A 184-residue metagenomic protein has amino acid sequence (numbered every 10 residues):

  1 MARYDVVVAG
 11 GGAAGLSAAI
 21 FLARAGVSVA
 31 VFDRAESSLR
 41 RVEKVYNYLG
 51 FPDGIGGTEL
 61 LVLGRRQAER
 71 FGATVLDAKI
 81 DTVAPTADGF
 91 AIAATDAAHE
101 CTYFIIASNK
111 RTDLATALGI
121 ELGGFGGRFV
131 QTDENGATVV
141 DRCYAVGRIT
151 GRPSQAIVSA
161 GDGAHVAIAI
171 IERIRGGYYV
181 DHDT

Functional and structural regions predicted by a protein language model:
A2-Y4, A94-Y103, V139: Core beta-strand elements of the Rossmann-like FAD/NAD(P) dinucleotide-binding domain in flavoenzyme oxidoreductases
Y4-E59: Beta1-alpha1 glycine-rich phosphate/pyrophosphate-binding loop at the start of Rossmann-like nucleotide-binding domains
V7-A9, H99-K110: Short hydrophobic core segments
S17, R40, L114-A115, P153: Glycine/Thr-rich phosphate-binding loops of Rossmann-like dinucleotide-binding domains
R24, R111-G151: FAD-site-proximal beta/loop scaffold in flavoenzymes
V42-T95: N-terminal Rossmann-like dinucleotide/flavin-binding domain of flavoprotein oxidoreductases that bind FAD/FMN
V146-T184: A conserved FAD-binding loop/helix module that cradles the flavin
